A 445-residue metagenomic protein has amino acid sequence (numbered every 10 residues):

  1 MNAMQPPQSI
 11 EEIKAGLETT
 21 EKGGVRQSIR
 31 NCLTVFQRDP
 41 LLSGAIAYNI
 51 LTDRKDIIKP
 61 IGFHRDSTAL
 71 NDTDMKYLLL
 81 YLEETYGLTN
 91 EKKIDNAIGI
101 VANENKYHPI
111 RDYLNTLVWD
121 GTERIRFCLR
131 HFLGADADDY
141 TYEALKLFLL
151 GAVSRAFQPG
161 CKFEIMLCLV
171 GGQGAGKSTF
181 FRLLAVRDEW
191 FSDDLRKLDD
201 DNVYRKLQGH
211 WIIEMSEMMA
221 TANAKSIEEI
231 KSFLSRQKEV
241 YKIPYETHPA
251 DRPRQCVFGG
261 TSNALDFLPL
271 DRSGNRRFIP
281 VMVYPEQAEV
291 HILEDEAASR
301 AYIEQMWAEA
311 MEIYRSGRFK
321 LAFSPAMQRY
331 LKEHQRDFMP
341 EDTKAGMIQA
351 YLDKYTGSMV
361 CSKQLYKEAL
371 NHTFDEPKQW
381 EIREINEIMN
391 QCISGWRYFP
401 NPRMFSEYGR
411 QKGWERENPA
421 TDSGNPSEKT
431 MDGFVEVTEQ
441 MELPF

Functional and structural regions predicted by a protein language model:
M1-R124, D139, E143, D375-E376 (+4 more regions): N-terminal nucleic-acid engagement/recognition segments and initiation subdomains in replication, restriction
P40-L41, A45-I50, D56-I57, G62 (+9 more regions): Residue-level preference for alpha-helix termini and adjacent loops
L80-H108, K162, E189-D193, D199-L234 (+1 more regions): Feature primarily recognizes SF3-like P-loop helicase cores of small DNA viruses
I98-Q208: P-loop NTPase catalytic core of nucleic-acid-dependent motor ATPases
